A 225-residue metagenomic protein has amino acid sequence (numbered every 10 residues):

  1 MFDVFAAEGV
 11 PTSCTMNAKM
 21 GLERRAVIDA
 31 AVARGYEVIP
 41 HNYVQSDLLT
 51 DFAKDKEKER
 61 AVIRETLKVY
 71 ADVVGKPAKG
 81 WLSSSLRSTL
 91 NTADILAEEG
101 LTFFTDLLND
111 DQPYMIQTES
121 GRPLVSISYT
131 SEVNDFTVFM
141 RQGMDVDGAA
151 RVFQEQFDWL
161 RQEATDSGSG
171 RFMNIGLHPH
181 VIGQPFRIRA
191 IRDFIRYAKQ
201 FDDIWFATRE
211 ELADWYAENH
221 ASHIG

Functional and structural regions predicted by a protein language model:
M1-G80, S85-V125, A150-I175, V181-G225: Catalytic alpha-helical scaffold of carbohydrate-active enzymes acting on polysaccharides/glycoconjugates
S126-G148: Positively charged, amphipathic and often flexible ligand-engagement surfaces
